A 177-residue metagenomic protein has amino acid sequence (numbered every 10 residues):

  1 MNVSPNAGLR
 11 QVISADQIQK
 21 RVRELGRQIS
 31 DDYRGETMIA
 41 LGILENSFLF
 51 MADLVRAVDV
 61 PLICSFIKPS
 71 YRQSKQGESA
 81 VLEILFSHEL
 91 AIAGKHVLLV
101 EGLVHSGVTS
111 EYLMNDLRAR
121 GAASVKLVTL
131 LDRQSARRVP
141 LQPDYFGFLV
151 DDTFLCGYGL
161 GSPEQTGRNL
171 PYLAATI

Functional and structural regions predicted by a protein language model:
M1-I177: PRPP-associated nucleotide enzymes
